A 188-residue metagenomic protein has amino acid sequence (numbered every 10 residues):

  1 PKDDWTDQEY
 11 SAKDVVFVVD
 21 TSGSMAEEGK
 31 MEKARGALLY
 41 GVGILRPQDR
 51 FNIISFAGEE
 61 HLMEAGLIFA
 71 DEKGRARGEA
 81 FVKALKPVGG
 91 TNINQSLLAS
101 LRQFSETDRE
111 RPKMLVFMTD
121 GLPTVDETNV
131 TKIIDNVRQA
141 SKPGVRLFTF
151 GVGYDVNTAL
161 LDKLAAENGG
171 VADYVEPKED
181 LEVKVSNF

Functional and structural regions predicted by a protein language model:
P1-F188: Exposed acidic/Ser/Thr-rich ligand/metal-binding surfaces
